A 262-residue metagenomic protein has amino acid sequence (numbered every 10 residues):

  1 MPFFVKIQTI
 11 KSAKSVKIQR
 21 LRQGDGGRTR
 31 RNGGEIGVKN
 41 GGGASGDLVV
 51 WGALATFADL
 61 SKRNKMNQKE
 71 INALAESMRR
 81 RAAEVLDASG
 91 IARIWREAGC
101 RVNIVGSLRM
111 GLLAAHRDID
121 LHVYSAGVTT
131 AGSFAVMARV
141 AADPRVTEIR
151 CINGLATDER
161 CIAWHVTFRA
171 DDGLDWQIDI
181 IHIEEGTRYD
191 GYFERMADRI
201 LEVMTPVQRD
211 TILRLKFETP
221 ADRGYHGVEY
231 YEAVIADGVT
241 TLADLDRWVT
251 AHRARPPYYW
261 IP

Functional and structural regions predicted by a protein language model:
S61-V105: Helical scaffold of the NTase/Pol beta-like nucleotidyltransferase catalytic core
I91-F134: Active-site nucleotide-donor binding segment shared across nucleotidyl transfer reactions
S133-A141: Short amphipathic alpha-helices in soluble, non-transmembrane regions that often serve as interface/regulatory elements
P144-E184: Conserved catalytic core of two-metal-ion nucleotidyltransferases
Q177-P262: Catalytic cores of NTP-dependent nucleotidyl/adenyl transfer enzymes across multiple folds
